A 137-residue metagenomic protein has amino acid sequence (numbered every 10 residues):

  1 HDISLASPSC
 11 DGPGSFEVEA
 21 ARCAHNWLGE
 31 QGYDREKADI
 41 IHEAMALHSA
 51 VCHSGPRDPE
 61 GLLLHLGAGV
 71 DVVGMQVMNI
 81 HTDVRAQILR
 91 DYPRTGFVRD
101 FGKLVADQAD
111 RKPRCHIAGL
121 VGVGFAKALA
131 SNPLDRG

Functional and structural regions predicted by a protein language model:
H1-G12, F16, A20, A24 (+1 more regions): His-Asp-centered metal-binding catalytic motifs of divalent-metal-dependent phosphohydrolases/nucleases
H25-G29: Short glycine/serine- and small hydrophobic-enriched flexible loop segments
G32-A44: Acidic/histidine metal-binding catalytic segments
Y33, A50-G137: Divalent metal-dependent phosphate-bond-processing catalytic cores, especially two-metal-ion Mg2+/Mn2+ enzymes that act
